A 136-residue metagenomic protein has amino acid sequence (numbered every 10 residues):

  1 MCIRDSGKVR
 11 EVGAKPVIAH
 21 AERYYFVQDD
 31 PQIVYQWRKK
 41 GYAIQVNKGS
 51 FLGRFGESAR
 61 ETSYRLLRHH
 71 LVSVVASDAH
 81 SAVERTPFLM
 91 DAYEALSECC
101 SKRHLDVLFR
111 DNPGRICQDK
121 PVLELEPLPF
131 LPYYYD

Functional and structural regions predicted by a protein language model:
M1-S6: Conserved small/polar residues in nucleotide/adenosyl-binding loops
R10, R38-K39: Anion (oxyanion) recognition and catalysis
P16-A19, I44-N47, V75-S77: Hydrophobic faces of well-ordered beta-strands that scaffold small-molecule active sites in alpha/beta enzyme cores
A21-Y24, N47-F51, A79-A82: Active-site beta-loop-alpha junctions enriched in small/polar residues
D29-Y35, E57-L67, L89-A92: Charged helix-capping and loop-helix junction motifs
G53-F55, V83-P87, C117: Short active-site-adjacent structural elements
L71-P87: Short acidic/histidine-rich active-site segments
L89, E94-D136: Mid-to-C-terminal alpha-helical segments outside catalytic/metal-binding sites
